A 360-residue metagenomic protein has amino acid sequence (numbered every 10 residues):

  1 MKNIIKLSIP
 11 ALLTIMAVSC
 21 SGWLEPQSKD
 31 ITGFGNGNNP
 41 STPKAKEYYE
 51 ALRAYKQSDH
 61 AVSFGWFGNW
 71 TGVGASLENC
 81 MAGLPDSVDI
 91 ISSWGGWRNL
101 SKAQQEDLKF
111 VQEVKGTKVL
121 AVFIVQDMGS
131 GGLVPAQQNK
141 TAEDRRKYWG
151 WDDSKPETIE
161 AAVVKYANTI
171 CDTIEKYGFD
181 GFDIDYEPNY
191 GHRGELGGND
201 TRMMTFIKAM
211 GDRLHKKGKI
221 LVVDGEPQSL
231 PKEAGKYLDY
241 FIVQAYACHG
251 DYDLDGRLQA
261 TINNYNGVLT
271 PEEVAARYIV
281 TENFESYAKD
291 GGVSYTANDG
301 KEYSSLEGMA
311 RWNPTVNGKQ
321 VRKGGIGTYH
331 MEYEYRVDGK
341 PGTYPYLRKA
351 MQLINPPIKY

Functional and structural regions predicted by a protein language model:
M1-I9: Bacterial N-terminal signal peptides that target proteins for export
I15-S19: C-terminal motif of bacterial Sec signal peptides marking the signal peptidase cleavage site
C20-Y360: Secreted glycan hydrolases and related glycan-binding modules that recognize and/or cleave
